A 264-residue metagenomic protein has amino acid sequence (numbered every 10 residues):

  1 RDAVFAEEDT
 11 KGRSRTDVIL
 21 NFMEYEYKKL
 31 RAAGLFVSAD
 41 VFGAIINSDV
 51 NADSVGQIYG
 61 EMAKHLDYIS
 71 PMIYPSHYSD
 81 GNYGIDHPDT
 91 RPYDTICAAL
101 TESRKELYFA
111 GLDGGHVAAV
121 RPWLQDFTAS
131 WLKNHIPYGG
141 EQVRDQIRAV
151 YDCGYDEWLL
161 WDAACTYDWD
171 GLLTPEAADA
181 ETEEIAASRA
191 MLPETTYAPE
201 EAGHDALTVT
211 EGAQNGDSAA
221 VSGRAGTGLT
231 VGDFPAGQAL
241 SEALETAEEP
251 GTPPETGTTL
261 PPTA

Functional and structural regions predicted by a protein language model:
R1-V4: Active-site groove signature of glycoside hydrolases
A6-V41, I46-D49, D53-S130: Glycoside hydrolase catalytic-domain groove-lining segments
E26-K28, Y197, R224, Q238: Surface-exposed charge patches in extracellular/virion surface proteins
A32, G171, A180-A190, G212 (+2 more regions): Polar/charged alpha-helical tracts
L66-H77, C97, E102, E106-P193: Substrate-binding cleft of secreted/luminal carbohydrate-active enzymes
E194, E201: Ligand-binding clefts of soluble mixed alpha/beta catalytic domains
L207, E211-A264: Long, low-complexity, intrinsically disordered segments
